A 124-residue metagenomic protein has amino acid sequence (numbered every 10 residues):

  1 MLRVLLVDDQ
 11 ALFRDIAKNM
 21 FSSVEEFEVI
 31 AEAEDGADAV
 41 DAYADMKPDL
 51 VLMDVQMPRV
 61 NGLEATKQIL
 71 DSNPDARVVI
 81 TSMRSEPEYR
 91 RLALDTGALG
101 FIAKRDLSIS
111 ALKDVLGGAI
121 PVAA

Functional and structural regions predicted by a protein language model:
L2-F13, A17-F21: Conserved acidic segment of CheY-like receiver
V7-D8, A33, V51: Conserved sequence signature across two-component system core domains
E26-E34, A42: Short hydrophobic/Thr-rich beta-strand motif most characteristic of the beta2 strand and flanking loop of CheY-like
D35-D38, N61-E64: Acidic catalytic/metal-coordinating carboxylates
M46-L52: Active-site beta3 strand of CheY-like receiver
M57: Receiver (REC) domain active-site loop signature in two-component systems and cognate sites in sensor histidine kinases
E64, S85-I102, D106-D114: Alpha4 helix (beta4-alpha4-beta5 surface) of REC/receiver domains from two-component response regulators
I80-T81: Hydrophobic/aromatic residues positioned on beta-strands within the core alpha/beta folds
